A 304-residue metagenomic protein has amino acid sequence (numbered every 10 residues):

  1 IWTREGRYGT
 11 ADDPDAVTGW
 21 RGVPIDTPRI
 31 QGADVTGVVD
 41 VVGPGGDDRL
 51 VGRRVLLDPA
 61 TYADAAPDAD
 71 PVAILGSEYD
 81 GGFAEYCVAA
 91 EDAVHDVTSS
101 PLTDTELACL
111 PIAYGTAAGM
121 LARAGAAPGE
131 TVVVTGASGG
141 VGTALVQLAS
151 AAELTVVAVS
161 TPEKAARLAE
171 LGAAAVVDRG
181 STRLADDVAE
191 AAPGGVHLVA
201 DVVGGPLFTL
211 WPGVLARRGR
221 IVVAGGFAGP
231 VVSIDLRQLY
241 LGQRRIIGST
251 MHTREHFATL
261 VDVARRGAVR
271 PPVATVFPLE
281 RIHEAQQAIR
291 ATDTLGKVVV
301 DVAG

Functional and structural regions predicted by a protein language model:
R7-Y62, S100: Glycine-rich beta-strand-centered segment in the early N-terminal region that forms part of a ligand/cofactor-binding
R21-D26, D58-G136: NAD(P)H dinucleotide-binding glycine-rich loop of Rossmann-like/cofactor-binding domains, especially the beta1-alpha1
D34, R53-R54, Y86, T131 (+2 more regions): Residue-level marker of beta-strand positions
P44, A60-T61, A137, G226 (+1 more regions): Short, surface-exposed secondary-structure boundary micro-motifs
R49-L50, A126, L215: Short, well-ordered loop/turn sites that connect or cap secondary structure elements
L102-T182: Mid-domain Rossmann-like dinucleotide-binding core that forms the NAD(H)/NADP(H) cofactor-binding site
G119, R254-G304: C-terminal hydrophobic helical "lid"/dimerization subdomain of Rossmann-like NAD(P)H-dependent oxidoreductases
S160, E170-R245: Glycine-rich cofactor phosphate-binding loops and adjacent beta1-alpha1 units of small-molecule cofactor enzyme domains
